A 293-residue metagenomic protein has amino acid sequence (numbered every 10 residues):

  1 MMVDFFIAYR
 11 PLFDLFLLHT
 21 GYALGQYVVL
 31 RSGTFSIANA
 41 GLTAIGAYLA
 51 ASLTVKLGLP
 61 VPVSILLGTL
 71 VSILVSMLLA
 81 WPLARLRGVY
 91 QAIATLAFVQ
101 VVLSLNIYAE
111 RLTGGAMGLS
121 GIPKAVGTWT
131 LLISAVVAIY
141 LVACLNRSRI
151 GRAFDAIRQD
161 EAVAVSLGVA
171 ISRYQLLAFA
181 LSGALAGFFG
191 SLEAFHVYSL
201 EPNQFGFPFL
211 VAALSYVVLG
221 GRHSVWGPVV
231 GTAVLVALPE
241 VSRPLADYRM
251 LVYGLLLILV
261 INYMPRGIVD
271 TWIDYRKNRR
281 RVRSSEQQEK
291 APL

Functional and structural regions predicted by a protein language model:
M1-L293: Transmembrane alpha-helices and adjacent helix-loop boundaries
